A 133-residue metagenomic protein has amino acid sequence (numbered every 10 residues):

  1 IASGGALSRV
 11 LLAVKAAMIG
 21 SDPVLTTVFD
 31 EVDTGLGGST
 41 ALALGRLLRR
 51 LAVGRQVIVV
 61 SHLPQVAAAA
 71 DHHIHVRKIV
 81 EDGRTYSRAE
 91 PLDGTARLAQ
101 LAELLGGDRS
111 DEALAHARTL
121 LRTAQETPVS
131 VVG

Functional and structural regions predicted by a protein language model:
I1-L12, T34-G38, P91-L92: Conserved ABC ATPase signature
G5-T27, L51: GG-anchored amphipathic helix commonly corresponding to the ABC/SMC/Rad50 NBD signature/C-loop
A17, T34, E81: Short, glycine-/Ser/Thr-/acidic-enriched flexible segments
S21-D22, T34-L42: Conserved D-loop-proximal element of ABC-family nucleotide-binding domains
D30-E31: Walker B catalytic acidic pair
S39-G133: C-terminal lobe/lid and adjacent interdomain/linker elements of RecA-like ASCE P-loop ATPase modules
